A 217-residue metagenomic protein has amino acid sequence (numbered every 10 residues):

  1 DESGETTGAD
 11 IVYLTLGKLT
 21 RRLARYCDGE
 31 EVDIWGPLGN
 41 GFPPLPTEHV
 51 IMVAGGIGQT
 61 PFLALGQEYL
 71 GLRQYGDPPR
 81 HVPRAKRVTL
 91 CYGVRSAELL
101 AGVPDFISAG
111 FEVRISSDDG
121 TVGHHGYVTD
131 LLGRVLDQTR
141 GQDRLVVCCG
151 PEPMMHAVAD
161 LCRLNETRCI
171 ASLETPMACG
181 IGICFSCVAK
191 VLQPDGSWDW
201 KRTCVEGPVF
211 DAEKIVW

Functional and structural regions predicted by a protein language model:
D1-D28, V94-R95: Ferredoxin-reductase
E31-I34: Generic structural signal for buried aliphatic residues
G39-E48: Short, Lys/Arg- and Gly-enriched loop/turn segments at beta-strand edges
V50-V53: Conserved beta-strand elements of the Class I
Q59-L65, M154-A157: Short glycine/serine/threonine-rich phosphate/pyrophosphate-binding segments that cradle anionic phosphate groups
P61-E68, R73-Y75: Phosphate-binding glycine-rich loops and their immediate beta-loop-alpha structural context
L72-R87: Short mixed-charge
C91-W217: Reductase modules of NAD(P)H-dependent flavoproteins
